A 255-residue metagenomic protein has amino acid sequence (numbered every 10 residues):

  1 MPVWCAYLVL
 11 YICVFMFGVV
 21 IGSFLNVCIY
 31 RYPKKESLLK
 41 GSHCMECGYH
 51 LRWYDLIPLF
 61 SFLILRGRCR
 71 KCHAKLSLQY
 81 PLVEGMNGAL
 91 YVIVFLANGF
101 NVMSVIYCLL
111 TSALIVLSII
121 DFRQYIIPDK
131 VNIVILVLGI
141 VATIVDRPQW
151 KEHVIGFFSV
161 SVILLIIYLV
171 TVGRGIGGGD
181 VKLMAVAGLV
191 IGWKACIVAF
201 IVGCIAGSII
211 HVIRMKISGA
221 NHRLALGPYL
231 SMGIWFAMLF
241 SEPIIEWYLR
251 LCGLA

Functional and structural regions predicted by a protein language model:
M1-Y32: Long, highly hydrophobic alpha-helical transmembrane signal-anchor segments
Y7-F15, Y80, E84, M103 (+6 more regions): Residue-level signature of transmembrane alpha-helical entry/exit and packing/kink sites in multi-pass membrane
M16, V20, F24, G85-I93 (+4 more regions): Hydrophobic, lipid-facing residues on alpha-helical transmembrane segments of integral membrane proteins
S23-Q79, A255: Membrane-proximal soluble regions of multi-pass membrane proteins
N26-Y30, K34, A74, F95 (+9 more regions): Membrane-water interface at transmembrane helix exits
V83-L90, V131-G139, V181-L183, L226-S231: Core segments of transmembrane alpha-helices that mediate helix-helix packing or line hydrophobic substrate/ligand
S104-V105, L109-S112, V116-S208, V212 (+1 more regions): Functional transmembrane core segments of multi-pass inner-membrane proteins
I213-F236: Interfacial loop-to-transmembrane junctions
